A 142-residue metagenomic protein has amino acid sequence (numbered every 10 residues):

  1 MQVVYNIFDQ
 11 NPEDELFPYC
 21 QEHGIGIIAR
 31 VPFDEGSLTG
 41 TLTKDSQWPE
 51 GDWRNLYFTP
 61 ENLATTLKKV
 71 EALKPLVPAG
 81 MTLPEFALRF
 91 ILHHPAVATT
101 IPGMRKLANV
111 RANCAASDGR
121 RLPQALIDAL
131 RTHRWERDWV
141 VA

Functional and structural regions predicted by a protein language model:
M1-V141: Beta/alpha (TIM)-barrel catalytic core signal, keyed to glycine-rich beta->alpha loops juxtaposed to Asp/Glu that bind
